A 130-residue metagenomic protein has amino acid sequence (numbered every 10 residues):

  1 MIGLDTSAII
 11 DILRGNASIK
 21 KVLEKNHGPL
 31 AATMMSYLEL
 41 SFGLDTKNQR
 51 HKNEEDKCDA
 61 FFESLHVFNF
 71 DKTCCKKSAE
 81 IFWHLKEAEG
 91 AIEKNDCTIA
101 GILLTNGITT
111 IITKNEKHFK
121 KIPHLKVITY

Functional and structural regions predicted by a protein language model:
M1-T33, L44-A60: Short, well-structured N-terminal submotif of metal-dependent ribonuclease cores
D5, T33, I92-E93, N115 (+1 more regions): Histidine- and aromatic-rich ligand-binding microenvironments
D5-T6, L40, S78, L103 (+1 more regions): Generic structural signal for small/hydrophobic residues in well-ordered secondary structure, especially within
A8-I9, S36, C74, T98-I99 (+1 more regions): Alpha-helix capping/helix-boundary segments
I9-I10, L38-S41, K120, I128: Nucleotide phosphate-binding site architecture
V67-I112: Active-site neighborhoods of divalent-metal-dependent phosphate/nucleic-acid chemistry enzymes
A100, L104-Y130: Acidic, PIN/NYN-like endoribonuclease modules and their adjacent C-terminal/linker elements
